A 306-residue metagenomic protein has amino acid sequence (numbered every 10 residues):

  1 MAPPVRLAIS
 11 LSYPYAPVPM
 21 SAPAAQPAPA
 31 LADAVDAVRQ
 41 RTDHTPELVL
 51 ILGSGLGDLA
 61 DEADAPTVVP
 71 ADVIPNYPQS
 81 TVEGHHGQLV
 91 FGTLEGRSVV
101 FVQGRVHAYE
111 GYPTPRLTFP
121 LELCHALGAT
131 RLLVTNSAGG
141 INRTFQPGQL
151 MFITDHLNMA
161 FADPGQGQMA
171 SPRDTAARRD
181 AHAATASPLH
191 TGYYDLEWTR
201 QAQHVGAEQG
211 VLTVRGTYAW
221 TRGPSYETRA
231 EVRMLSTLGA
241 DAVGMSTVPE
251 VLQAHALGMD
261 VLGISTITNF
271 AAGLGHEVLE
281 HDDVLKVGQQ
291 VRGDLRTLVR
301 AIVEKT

Functional and structural regions predicted by a protein language model:
M1-P19: N-terminal amphipathic/basic-hydrophobic helices that include classical n-h-c signal peptides and signal-anchor
S21-H190: Metabolite-binding pocket within alpha/beta catalytic cores that recognizes anionic/polar moieties
A37, R41, E197, Q201-V211 (+1 more regions): Generic non-transmembrane alpha-helical segments
H125-G128, S236, H255: Non-catalytic positions within long, well-ordered alpha-helices that form the structural scaffold/packing of enzyme
T130, D241, D260: Short acidic/polar active-site loop segments enriched in Thr and Asp
G192-M234: Active-site rim beta-loop-alpha module in soluble metabolic enzymes
M245-D283: Zn-dependent metallopeptidase/amidohydrolase metal-coordination segment
A271-T306: His/Asp/Glu-rich mid-to-C-terminal helical/loop segments that flank catalytic regions of hydrolases
